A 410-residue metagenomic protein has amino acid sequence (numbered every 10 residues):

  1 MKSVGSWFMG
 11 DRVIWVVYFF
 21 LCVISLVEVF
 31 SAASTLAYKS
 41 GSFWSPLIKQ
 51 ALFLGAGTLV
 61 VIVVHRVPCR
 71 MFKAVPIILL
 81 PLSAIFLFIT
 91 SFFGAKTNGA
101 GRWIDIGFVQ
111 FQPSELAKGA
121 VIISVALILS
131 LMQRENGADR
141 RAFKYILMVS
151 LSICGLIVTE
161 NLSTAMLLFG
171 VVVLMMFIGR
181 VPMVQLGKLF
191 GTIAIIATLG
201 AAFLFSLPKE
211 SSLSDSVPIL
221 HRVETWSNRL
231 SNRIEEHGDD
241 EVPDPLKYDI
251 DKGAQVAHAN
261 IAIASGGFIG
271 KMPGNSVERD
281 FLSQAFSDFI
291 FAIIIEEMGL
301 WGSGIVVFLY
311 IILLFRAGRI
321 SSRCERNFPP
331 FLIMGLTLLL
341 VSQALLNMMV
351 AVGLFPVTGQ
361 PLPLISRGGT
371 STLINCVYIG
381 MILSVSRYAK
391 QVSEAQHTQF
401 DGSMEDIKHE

Functional and structural regions predicted by a protein language model:
M1-Y18: N-terminal membrane topogenic signal
W15, F19-S31, S40-D251, A292-V350 (+2 more regions): Hydrophobic alpha-helical transmembrane segments of multi-pass inner membrane proteins, especially in bacterial systems
V17, V23, G353-T398: Transmembrane alpha-helices of multi-pass inner-membrane enzymes
S31-Y38, A285, F289, V341 (+1 more regions): Transmembrane-helix terminus/interface motifs of multi-pass secondary transporters
A100-R102, G107, W226, A264-S265 (+4 more regions): Glycine-rich, flexible loop/turn motifs
V109-F111, L116, L167, G274 (+4 more regions): Short capping/connector residues at structural and topological boundaries
N161-M166, K271-P273, F286-S287, F355-T358 (+2 more regions): Transmembrane helix boundary and interhelical junction motifs in multipass membrane proteins
I250, Q255-W301, S321: Long extracytoplasmic/lumenal interhelical loops at the membrane interface of multi-pass membrane proteins
